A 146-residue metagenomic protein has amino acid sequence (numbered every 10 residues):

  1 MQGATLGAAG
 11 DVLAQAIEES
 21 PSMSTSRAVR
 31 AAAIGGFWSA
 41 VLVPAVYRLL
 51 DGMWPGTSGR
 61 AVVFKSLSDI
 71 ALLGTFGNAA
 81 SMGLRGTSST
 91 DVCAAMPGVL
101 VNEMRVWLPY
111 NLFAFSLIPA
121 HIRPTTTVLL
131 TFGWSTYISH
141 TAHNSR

Functional and structural regions predicted by a protein language model:
M1-S20, S24-T87, A95-S145: Alpha-helical transmembrane segments of eukaryotic organelle membrane transporters and related multi-pass membrane
